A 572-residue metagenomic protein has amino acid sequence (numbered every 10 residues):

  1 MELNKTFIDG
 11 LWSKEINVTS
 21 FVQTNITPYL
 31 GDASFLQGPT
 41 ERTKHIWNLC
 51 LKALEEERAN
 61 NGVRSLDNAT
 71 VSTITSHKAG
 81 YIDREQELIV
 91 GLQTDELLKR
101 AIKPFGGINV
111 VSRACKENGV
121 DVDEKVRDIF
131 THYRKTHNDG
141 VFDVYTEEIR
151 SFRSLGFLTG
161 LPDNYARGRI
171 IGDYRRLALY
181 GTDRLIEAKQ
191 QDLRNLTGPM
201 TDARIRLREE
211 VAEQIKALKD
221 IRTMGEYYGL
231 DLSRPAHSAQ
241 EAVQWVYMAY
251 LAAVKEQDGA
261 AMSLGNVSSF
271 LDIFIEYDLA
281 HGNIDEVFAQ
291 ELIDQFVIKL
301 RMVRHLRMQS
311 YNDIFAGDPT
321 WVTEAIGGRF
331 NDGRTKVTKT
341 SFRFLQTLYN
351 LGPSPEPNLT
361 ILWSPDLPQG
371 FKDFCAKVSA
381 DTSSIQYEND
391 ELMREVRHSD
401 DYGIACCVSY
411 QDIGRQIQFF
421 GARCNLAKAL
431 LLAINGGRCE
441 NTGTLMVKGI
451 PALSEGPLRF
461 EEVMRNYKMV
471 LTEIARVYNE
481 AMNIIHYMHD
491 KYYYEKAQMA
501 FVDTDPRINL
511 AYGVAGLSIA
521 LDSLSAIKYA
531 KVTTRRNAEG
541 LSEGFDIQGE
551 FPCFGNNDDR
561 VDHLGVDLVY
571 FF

Functional and structural regions predicted by a protein language model:
E2-F572: Conserved catalytic cores of very large enzyme subunits
